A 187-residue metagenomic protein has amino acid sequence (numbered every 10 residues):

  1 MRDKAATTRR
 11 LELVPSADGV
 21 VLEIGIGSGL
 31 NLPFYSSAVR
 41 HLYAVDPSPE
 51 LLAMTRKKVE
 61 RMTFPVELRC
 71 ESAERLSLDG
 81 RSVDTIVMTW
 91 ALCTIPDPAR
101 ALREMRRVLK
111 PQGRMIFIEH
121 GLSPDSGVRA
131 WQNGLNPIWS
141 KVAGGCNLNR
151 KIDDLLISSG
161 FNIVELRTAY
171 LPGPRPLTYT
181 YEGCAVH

Functional and structural regions predicted by a protein language model:
M1-V20, L30-F34: Conserved alpha-helix/loop element of class I SAM-dependent methyltransferases that forms part of the SAM/SAH-binding
L22-I24, S28-R75: Class I SAM-dependent methyltransferase SAM/SAH-binding core
E74-I86: A short acidic, Gly/Pro-enriched loop at the edge of an enzyme's catalytic core that lines a small-molecule cofactor
D84-D97: A short SAM/SAH-binding and catalytic strip from SAM-dependent methyltransferases
A99-P111: A short glycine-rich, Lys/Arg-flanked "PGG" loop and its adjoining helix->strand segment in the class I
Q112-H120: Conserved beta-strand signature within the Rossmann-like core of class I S-adenosyl-L-methionine
G144-G160: Short alpha-helix
T168-H187: Core SAM-dependent methyltransferase catalytic element
